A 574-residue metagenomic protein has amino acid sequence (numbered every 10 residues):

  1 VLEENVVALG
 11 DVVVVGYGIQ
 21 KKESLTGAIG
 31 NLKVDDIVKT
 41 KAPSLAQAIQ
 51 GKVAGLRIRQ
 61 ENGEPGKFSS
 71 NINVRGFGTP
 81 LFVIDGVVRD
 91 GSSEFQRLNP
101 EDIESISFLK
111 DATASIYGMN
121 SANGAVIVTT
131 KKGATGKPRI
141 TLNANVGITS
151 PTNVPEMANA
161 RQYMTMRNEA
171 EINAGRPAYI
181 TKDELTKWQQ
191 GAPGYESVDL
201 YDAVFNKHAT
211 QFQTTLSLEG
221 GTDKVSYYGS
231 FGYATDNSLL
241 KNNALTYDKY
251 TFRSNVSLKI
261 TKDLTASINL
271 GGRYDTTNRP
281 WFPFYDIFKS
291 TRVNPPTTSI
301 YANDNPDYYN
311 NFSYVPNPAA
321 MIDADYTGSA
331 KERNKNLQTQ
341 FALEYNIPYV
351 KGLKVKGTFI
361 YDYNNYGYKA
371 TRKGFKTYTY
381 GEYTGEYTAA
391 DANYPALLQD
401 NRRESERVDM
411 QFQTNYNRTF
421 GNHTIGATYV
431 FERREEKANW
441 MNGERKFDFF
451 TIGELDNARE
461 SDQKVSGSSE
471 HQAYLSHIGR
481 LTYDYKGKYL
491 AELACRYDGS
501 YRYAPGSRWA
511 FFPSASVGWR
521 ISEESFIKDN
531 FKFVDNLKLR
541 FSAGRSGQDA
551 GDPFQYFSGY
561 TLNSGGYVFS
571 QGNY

Functional and structural regions predicted by a protein language model:
V1-R253, T265-S267: Short, small/polar-rich motifs associated with maturation and membrane association, primarily at protein termini
A8, K22, G136, S150-T152 (+9 more regions): Residue-level signal for secondary-structure boundary sites
I37, F212, N255-L264, N269-Y274 (+4 more regions): Extracellular/periplasmic, surface-exposed regions of secreted and cell-surface proteins
E104-S105, A112-Y163, K249, K351 (+1 more regions): N-terminal start-of-domain structural block
A174-V198, Q213, D286-A320: Acidic, glycine-rich flexible loop segments
R279: Glycine-rich, Lys/Arg-enriched anion-binding loops that position phosphate/diphosphate groups for phosphoryl
F284, S299-Y301, T379-Y380, E492: Core alpha/beta catalytic barrel or barrel-like domain that forms the active/cofactor pocket in diverse metabolic
